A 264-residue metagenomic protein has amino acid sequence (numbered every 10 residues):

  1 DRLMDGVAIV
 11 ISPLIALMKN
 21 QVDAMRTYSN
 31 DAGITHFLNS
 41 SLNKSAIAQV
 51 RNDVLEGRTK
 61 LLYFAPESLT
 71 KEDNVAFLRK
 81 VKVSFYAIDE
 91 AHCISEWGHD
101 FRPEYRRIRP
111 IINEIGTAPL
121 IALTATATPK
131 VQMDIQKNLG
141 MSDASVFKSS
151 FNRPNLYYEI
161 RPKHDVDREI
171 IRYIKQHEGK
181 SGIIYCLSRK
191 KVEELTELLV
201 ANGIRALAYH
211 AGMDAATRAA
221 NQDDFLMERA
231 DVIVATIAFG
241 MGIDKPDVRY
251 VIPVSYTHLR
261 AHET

Functional and structural regions predicted by a protein language model:
D1-R2, K19, D23-P66, T70-R260: Helicase motor core with emphasis on the C-terminal RecA-like subdomain
I9-V10, L198: Gly/serine-rich nucleotide phosphate-binding loop at the start of the catalytic core of nucleotide/ADP-ribose-handling
A16: Conserved Rossmann-like nucleotide-cofactor binding loop
